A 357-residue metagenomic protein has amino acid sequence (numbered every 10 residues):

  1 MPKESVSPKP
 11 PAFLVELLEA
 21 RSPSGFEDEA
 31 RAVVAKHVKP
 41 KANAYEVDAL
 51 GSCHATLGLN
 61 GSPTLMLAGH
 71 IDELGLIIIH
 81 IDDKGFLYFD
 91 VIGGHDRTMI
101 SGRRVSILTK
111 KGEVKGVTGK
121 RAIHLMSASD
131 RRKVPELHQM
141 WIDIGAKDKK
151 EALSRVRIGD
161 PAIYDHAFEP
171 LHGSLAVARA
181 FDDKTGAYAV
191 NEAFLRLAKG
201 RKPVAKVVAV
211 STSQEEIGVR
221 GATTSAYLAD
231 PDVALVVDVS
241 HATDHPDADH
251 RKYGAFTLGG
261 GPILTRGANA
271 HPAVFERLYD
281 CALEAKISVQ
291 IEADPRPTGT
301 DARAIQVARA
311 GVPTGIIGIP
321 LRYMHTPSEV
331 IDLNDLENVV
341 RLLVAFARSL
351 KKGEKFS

Functional and structural regions predicted by a protein language model:
M1-S357: N-terminal hydrophobic/helix-forming segments and targeting peptides
